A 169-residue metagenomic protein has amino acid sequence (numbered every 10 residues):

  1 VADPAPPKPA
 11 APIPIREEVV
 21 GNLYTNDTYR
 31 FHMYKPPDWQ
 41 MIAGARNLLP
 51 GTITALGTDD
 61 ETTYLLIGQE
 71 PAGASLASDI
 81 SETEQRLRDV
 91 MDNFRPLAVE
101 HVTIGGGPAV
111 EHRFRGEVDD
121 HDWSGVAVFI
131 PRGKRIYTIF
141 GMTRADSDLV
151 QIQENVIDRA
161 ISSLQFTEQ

Functional and structural regions predicted by a protein language model:
V1-E17, S163-F166: Pro/Ala/Gly-rich low-complexity, hydrophilic intrinsically disordered segments
A10-L48: N-terminal "mature-domain start" segment
I13, N22, T28, H101 (+3 more regions): Residues embedded in well-ordered secondary-structure elements
R16, L23, D27, F31 (+5 more regions): Extracytoplasmic/periplasmic, Sec-exported soluble proteins
M33, P37, S81-Q85, D89 (+1 more regions): Solvent-exposed, polar/charged alpha-helical surfaces in well-ordered, non-transmembrane soluble domains, broadly
D38-M41, Y137-Q169: Surface-exposed amphipathic alpha-helical segments
I42-A145: Conserved polar/disulfide-associated segments of primarily extracytoplasmic proteins
